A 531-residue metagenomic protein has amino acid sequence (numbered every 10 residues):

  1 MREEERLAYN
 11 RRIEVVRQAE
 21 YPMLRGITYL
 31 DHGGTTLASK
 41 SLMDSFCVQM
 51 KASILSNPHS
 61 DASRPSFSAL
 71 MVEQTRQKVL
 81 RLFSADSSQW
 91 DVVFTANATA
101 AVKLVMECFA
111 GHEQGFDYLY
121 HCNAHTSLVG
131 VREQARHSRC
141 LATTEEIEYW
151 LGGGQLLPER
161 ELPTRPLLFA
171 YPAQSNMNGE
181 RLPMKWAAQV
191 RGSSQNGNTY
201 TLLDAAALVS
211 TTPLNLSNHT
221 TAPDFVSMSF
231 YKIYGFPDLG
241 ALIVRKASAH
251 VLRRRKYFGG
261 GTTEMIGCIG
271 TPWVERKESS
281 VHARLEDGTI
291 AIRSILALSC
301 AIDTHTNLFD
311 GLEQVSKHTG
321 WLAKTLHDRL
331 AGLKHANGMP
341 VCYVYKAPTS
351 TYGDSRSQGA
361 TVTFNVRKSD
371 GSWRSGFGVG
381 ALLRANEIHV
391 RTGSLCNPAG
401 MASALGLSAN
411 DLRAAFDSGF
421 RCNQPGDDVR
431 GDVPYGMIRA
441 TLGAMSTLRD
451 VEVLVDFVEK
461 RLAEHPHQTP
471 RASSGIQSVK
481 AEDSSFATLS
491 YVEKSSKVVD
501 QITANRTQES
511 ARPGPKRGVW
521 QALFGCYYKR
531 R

Functional and structural regions predicted by a protein language model:
M1-R530: Pyridoxal 5′-phosphate
